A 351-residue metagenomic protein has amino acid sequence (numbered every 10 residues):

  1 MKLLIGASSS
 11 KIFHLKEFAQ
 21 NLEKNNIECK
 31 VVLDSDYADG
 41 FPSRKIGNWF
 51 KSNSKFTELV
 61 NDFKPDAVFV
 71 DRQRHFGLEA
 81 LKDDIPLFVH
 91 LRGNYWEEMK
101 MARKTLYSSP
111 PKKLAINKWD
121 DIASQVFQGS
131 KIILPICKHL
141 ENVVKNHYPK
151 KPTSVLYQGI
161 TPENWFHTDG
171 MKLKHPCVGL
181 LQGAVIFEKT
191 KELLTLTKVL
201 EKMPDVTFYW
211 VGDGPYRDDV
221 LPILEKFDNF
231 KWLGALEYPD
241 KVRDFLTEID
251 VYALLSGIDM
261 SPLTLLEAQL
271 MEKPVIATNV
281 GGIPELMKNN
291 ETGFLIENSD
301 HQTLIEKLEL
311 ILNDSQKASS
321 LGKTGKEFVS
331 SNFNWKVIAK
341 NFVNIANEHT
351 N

Functional and structural regions predicted by a protein language model:
L4, L134, G170-E201, Y209: Conserved donor-binding/catalytic core segment of Leloir-type glycosyltransferases
D83-T105, K112-K113: Active-site proximal beta-strand in glycosyltransferases
K112-I133: Membrane-proximal helix-turn-helix segments that form the acceptor-binding/catalytic region of lipid-linked
D218-L236: Nucleotide-activated donor-binding/catalytic signature segment of Leloir-type glycosyltransferases, i.e., the conserved
G257: Aromatic "clamp/platform" in nucleotide-sugar-dependent glycosyltransferases that forms part of the donor/acceptor
P274-A277: Short hydrophobic beta-strand element within catalytic cores of glycosyltransferases and related nucleotide-activated
N289-N290, F294-H301, L310-Q316: Conserved acidic donor-binding segment of nucleotide-sugar-dependent glycosyltransferases
T303, L310, K317-N332, I338-N344: A short, well-ordered alpha-helix in the C-terminal region of glycosyltransferases
